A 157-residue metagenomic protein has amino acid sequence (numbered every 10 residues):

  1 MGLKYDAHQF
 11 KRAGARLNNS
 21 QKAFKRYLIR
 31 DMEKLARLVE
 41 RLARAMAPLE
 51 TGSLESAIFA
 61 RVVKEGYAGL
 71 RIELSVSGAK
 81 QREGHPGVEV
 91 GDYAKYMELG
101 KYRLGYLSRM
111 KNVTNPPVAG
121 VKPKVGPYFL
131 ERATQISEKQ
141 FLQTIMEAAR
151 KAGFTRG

Functional and structural regions predicted by a protein language model:
M1-Q81, L99-G157: Short, Lys/Arg-rich flexible segments
G78-A94: Short, surface-exposed beta-strand/loop "edge" segments at domain boundaries and coil↔beta transitions
